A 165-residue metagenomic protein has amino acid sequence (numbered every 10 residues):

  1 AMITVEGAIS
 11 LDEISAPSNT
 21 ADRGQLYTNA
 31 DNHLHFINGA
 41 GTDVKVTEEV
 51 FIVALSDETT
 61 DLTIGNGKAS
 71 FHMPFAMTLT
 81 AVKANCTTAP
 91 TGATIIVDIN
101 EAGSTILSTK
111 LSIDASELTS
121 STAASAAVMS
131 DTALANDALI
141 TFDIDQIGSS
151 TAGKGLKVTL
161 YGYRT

Functional and structural regions predicted by a protein language model:
A1-E13, N32-T63, T80, N100 (+3 more regions): Glycine-rich, low-complexity segments
S15-N19, A76, M129-A133: Short, surface-exposed secondary-structure edge patches
T20-I37, K83-A84, T141: Short hydrophobic/aromatic-rich beta-strand motifs
F51, G65-E101, I140-D143, K157-Y163: Beta-rich globular "head" domains
T59, K68-F71, V128-T132: Beta-strand-rich interaction surfaces with strong enrichment in secreted/lumenal proteins
T88-N136: Terminal beta-strand-rich extracellular "head" domains that mediate receptor/glycan or other ligand binding
F142-S150: Short beta-strand-plus-loop segments that form exposed binding edges in beta-rich domains
S149-K157: Extracellular carbohydrate recognition
